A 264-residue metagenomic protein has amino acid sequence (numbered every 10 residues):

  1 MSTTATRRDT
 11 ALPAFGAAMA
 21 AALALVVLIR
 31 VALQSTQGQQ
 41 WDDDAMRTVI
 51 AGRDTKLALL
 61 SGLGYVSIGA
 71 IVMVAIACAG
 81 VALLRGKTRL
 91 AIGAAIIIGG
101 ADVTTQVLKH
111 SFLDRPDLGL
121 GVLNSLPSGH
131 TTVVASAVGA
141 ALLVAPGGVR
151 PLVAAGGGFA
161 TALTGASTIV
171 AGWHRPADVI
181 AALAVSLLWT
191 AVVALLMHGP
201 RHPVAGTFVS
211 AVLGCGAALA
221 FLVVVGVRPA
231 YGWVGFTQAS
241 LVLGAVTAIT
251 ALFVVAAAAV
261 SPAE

Functional and structural regions predicted by a protein language model:
M1-G69, K109-L118, I249-E264: N-terminal transmembrane-helix/juxtamembrane module of multi-pass inner/ER membrane proteins
P13-A17, G80-G100: Interfacial segments of alpha-helical transmembrane regions
A18-R30, A70-A82, V212-G226, V242-A257: Hydrophobic core of alpha-helical transmembrane segments in multi-pass integral membrane proteins
A24-Q34, T104-L113, S167-A171, A217-R228: C-terminal TM-helix exit segments that contain a strictly Trp-centered aromatic cap at the helix terminus
L63-G86, V185-L188: Hydrophobic alpha-helical transmembrane segments
C78, G86, G99-V107, S136 (+1 more regions): Transmembrane alpha-helix boundary/anchor motif
I92-L120: Hydrophobic alpha-helical transmembrane segments of integral membrane proteins
L118-V254: Membrane-embedded catalytic cores of phosphoryl/pyrophosphoryl-handling enzymes
